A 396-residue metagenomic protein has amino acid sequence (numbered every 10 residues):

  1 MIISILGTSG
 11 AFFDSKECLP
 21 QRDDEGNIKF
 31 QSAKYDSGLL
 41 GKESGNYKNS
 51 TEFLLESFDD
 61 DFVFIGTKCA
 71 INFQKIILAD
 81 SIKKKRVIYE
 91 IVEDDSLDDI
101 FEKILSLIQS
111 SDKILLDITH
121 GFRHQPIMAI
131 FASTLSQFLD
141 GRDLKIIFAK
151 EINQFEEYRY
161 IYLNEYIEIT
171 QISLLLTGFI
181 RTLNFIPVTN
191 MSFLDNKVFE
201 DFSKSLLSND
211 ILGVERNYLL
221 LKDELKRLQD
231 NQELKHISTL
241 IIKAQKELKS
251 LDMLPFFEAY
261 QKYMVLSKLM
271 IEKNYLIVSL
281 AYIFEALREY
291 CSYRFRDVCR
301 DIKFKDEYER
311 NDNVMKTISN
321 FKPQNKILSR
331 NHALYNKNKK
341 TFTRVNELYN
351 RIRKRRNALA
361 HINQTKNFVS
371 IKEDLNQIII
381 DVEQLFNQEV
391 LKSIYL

Functional and structural regions predicted by a protein language model:
M1-K113, T134-L396: Long, low-complexity, Lys/Arg-enriched
I114-H120: Short glycine-rich or small-residue beta-strand-to-loop segments that form or flank ligand, phosphate, metal/Fe-S
H120-I127, N153-Y158: Short, well-ordered, mixed-charge alpha-helical segments that flank or form enzyme active sites
R123-L139: Short Gly/Thr/Asp-enriched flexible loops that form oxyanion-binding sites at enzyme active sites
